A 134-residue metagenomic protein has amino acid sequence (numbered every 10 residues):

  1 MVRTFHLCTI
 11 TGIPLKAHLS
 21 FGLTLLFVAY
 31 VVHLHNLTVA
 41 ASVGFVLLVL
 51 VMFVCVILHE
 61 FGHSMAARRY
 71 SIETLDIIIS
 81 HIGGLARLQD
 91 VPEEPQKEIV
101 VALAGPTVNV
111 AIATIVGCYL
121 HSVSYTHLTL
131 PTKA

Functional and structural regions predicted by a protein language model:
V2-F27, S42-I99, L128: Small-residue-rich helix-interface/hinge motifs
L26-V32, Y70, I112-L120: Membrane-interfacial alpha-helical segments at the cytosolic side of multi-pass membrane proteins
Y30-S42: Short, hydrophobic transmembrane alpha-helix segments
H33-H35, G83, E94, P106: Short, charged/polar low-complexity linear motifs in solvent-exposed/disordered segments
V100-Y125: Membrane helix-loop-helix hairpins that form the core translocation module of multi-pass transporters
T126-T132: Conserved small/polar residues in nucleotide/adenosyl-binding loops
